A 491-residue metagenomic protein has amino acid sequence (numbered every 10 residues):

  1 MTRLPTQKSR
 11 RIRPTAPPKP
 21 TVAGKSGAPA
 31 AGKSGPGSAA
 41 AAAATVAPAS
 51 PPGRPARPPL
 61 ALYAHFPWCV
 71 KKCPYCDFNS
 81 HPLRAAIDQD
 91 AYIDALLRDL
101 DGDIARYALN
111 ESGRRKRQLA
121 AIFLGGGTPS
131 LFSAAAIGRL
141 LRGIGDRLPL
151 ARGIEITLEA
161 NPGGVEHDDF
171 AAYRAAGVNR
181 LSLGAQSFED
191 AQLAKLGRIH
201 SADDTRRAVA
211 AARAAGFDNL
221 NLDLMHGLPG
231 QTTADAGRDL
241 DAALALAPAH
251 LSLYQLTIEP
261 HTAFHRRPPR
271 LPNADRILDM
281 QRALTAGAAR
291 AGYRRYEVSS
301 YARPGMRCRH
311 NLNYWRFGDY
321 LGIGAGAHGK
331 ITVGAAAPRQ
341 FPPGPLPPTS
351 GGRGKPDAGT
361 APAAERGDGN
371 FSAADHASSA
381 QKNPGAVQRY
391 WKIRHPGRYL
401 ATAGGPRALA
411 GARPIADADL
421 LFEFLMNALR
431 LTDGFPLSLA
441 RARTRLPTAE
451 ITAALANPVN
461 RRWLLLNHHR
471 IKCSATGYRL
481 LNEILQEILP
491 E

Functional and structural regions predicted by a protein language model:
M1-L60, V70, N110-K116, A336 (+1 more regions): Flexible, acidic/Gly-rich N-terminal and inter-domain linker regions that tether and position cofactor-handling modules
S26-P55, S112, G334-P384: Intrinsic disorder/low-complexity segments
R57-A61, F78-L109, R117-R339, N370-H376 (+1 more regions): C-terminal scaffold of the Radical SAM
H65-S80: Local cysteine-cluster metal-coordination motifs and their immediate loop/turn environment, predominantly Fe-S cluster
R445-N457: Short amphipathic alpha-helical interaction segments
N460-H469: A short, conserved structural fragment
R470-S474: Minor-groove-contacting beta-hairpin "wing" of winged helix-turn-helix DNA-binding domains
T476-E491: Short, amphipathic alpha-helical interaction segments positioned at domain boundaries
